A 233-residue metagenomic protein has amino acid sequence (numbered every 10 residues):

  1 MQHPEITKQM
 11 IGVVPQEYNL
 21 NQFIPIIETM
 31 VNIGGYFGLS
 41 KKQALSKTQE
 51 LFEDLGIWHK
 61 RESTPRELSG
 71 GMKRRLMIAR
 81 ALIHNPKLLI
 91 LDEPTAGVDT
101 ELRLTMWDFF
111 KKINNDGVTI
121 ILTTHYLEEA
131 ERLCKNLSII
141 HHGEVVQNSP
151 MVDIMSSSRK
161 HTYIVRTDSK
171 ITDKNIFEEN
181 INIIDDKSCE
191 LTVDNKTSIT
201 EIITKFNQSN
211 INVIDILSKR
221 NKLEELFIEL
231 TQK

Functional and structural regions predicted by a protein language model:
V31, G35, K42-K60: Conserved ABC ATPase "signature" region
T64-L68: Conserved ABC ATPase signature
I78: Hydrophobic anchor residue at the start of the ABC signature
N85: Conserved catalytic motifs of ABC-family nucleotide-binding domains
L89-D92: Catalytic Walker B motif of ABC-type/P-loop ATPase nucleotide-binding domains
W107-V193: ABC transporter nucleotide-binding domain
R159-K233: Short, charged/small-residue-rich alpha-helical element at the C-terminal edge of ABC transporter nucleotide-binding
